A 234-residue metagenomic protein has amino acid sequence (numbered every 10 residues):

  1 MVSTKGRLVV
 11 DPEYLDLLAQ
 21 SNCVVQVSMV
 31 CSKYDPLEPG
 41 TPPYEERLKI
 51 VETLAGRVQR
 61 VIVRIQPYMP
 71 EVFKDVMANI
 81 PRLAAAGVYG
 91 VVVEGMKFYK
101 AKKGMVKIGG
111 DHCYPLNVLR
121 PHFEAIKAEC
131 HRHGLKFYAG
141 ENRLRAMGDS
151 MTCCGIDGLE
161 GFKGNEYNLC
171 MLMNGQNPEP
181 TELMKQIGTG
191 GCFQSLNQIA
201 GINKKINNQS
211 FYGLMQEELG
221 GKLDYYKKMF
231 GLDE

Functional and structural regions predicted by a protein language model:
M1-H122, E129: Conserved AdoMet/S-adenosylmethionine-binding subsite of the radical SAM
K103-E234: C-terminal accessory extensions appended to soluble enzyme cores
